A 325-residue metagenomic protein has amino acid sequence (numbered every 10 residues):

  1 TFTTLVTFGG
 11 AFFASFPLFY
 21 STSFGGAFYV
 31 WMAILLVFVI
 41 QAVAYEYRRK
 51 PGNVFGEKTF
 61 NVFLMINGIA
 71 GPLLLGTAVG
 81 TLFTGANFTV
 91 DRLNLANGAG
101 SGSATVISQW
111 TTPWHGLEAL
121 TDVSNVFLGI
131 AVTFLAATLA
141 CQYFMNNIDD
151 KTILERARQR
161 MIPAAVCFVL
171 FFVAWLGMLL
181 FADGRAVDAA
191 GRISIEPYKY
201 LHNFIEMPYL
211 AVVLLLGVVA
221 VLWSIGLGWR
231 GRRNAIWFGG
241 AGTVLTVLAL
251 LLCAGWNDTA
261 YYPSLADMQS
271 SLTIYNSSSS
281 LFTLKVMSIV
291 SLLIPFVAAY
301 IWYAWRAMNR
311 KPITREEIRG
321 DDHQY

Functional and structural regions predicted by a protein language model:
T1-Y47: Membrane helical hairpin/interfacial module
G9, L36-V43, G76, F134-A137 (+2 more regions): Alpha-helical transmembrane segments of polytopic integral membrane proteins, especially the permease/helical cores
P51-A235, A249, C253: Long, contiguous internal "core" modules enriched in hydrophobic/ aromatic residues
G85, R233-A235, N257-Y261, Y300-T314: Juxtamembrane/interface segments at transmembrane-helix termini
D150, L214, W223-L227, S279-I313: Alpha-helical transmembrane segments of multi-pass membrane proteins predominantly involved in bioenergetics
S194-P197, P263-T283: Short, membrane-exposed interhelical loops at transmembrane-helix boundaries
W237-T246: Central hydrophobic cores of alpha-helical transmembrane segments in multi-pass integral membrane proteins
R310-Y325: Short, highly charged, low-complexity non-transmembrane loops/tails of multi-pass membrane proteins
